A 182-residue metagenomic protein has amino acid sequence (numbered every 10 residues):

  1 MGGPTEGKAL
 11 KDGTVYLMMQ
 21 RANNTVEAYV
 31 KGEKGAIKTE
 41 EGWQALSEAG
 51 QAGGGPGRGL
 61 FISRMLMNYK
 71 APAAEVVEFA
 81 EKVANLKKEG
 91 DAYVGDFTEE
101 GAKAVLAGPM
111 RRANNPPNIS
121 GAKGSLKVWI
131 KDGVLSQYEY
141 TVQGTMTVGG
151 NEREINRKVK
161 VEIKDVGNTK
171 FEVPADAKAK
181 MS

Functional and structural regions predicted by a protein language model:
M1-S182: Subset-of-secretome marker
